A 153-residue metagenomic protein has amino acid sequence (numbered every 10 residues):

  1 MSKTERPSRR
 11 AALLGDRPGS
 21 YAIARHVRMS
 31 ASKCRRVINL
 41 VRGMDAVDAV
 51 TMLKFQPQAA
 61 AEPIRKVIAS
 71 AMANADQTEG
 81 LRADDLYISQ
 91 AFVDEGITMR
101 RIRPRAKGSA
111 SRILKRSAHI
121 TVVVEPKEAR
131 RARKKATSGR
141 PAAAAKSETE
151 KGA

Functional and structural regions predicted by a protein language model:
M1-L40, M44-A153: Structured, basic alpha/beta domains of bacterial-type, RNA-associated proteins
